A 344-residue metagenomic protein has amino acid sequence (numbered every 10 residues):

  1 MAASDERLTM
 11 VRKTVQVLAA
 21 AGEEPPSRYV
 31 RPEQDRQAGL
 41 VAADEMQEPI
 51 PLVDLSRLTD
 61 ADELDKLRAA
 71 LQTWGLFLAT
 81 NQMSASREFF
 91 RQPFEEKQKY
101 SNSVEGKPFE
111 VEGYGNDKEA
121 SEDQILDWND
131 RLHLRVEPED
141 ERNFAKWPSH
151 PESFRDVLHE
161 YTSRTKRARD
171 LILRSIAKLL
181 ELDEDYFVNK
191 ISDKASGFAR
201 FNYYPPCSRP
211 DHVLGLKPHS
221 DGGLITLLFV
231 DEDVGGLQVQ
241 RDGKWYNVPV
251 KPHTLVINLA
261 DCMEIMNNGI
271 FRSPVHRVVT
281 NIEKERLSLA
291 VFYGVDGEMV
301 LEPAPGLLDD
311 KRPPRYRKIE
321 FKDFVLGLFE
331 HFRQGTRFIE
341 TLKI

Functional and structural regions predicted by a protein language model:
M1-I344: Peripheral, non-catalytic segments flanking oxidoreductase cores
